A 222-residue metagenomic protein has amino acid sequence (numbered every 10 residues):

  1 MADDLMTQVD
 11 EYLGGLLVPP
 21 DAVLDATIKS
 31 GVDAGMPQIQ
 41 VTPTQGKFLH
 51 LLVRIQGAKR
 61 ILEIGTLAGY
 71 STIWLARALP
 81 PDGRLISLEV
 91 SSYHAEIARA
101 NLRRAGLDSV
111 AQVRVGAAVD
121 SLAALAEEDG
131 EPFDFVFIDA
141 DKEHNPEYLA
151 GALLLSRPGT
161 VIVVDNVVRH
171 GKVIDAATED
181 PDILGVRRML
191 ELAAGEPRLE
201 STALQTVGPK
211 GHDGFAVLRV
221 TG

Functional and structural regions predicted by a protein language model:
M1-L24, A34: N-terminal auxiliary segments of SAM/dcSAM-dependent transferases
D4, I39, P43-G222: S-adenosylmethionine/decaboxylated-SAM
T27: Beta-strand-loop-alpha "switch" segments that mediate conformational coupling across diverse proteins
